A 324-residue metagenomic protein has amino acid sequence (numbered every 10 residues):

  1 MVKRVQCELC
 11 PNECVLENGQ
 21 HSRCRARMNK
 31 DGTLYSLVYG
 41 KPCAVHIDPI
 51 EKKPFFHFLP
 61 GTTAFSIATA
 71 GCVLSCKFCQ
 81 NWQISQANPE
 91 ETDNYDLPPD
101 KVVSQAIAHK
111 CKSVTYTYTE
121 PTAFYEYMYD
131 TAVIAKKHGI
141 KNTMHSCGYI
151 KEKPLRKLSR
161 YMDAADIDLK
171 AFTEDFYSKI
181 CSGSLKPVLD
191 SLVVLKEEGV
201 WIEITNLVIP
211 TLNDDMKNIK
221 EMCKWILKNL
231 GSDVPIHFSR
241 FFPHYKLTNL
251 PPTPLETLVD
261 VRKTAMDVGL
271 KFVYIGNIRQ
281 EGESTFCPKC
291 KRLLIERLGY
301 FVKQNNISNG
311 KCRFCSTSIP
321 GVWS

Functional and structural regions predicted by a protein language model:
M1-C7, N12-G71, N81-Q86, L293-G299 (+1 more regions): N-terminal [4Fe-4S]-dependent radical SAM core
M1-G19, T211-S324: Auxiliary Fe-S-binding modules of radical SAM enzymes
A26-I50, N94-A106, N306-S324: Short microdomains enriched in Cys/His and/or Lys/Arg
A68-A70, T117, G276: Surface-exposed loop and edge beta-strand positions of immunoglobulin-like domains
C76-Q80: The canonical Cys-X-X-Cys-His
W82-N88, H109-K112: Gly-rich Lys/Arg/Thr-decorated short loops/hinges at beta-loop-alpha junctions or inter-strand turns that position
I84-Y95, K137: A short alpha->loop->secondary-structure connector
P99-P251: Conserved AdoMet/S-adenosylmethionine-binding subsite of the radical SAM
